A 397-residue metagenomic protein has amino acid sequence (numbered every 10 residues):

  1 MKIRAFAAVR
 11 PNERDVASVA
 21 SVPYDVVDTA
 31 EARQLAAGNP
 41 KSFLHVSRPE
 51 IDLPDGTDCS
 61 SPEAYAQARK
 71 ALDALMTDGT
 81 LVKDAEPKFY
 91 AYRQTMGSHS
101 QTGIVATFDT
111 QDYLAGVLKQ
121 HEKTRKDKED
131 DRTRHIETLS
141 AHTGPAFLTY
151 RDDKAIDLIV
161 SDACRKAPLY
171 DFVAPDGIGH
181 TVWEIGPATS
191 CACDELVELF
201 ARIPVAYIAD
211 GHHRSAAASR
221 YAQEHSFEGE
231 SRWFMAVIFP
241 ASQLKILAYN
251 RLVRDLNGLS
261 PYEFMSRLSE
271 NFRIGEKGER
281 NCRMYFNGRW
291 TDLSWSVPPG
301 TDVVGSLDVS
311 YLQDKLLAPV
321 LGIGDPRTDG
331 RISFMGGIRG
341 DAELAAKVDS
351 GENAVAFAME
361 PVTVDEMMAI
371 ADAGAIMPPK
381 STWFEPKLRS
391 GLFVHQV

Functional and structural regions predicted by a protein language model:
M1-V397: Surface-exposed, charge/polar-rich loops and edge strands
